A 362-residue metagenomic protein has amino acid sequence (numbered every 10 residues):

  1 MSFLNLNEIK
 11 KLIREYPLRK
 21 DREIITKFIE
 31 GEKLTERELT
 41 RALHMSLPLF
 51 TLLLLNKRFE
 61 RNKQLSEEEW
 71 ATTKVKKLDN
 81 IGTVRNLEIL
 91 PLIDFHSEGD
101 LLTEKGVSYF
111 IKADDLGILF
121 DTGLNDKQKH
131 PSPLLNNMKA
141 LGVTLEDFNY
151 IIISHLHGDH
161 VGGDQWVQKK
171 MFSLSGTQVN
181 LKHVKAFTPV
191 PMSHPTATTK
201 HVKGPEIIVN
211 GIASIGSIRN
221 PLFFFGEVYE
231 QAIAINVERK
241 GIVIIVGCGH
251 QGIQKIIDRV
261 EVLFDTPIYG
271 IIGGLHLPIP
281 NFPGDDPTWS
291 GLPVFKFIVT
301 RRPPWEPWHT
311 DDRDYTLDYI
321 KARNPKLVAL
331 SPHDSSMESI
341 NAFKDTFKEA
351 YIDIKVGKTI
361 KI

Functional and structural regions predicted by a protein language model:
S2-D114, P205-L222: Zn-dependent metallo-beta-lactamase
K77, S175-I233, K344, I352-K361: Metallo-beta-lactamase
G82-R85, I89-L141, G226, E230-I245: Conserved beta-strand hairpin/beta-sheet module of binuclear metal-dependent hydrolase folds, prominently
L87-L90, G117-I118, V184-K185, G211-A213 (+4 more regions): Structural motif
L92-F95, T122-G123, H155, T188-M192 (+4 more regions): Fold-independent oxyanion-binding glycine-rich loops and adjacent beta-strand/coil segments at enzyme active sites
H130, G162-D164, K170, A197-T198 (+2 more regions): Short glycine-/acidic-enriched loop or helix-start segments at secondary-structure transitions that form or flank
H130-V184, V262-H276: Active-site metal-binding motif and surrounding structural segment of the metallo-beta-lactamase
Y150, H157, R239-V243, Q251-G357: Cap/insert and terminal regions of metallo-dependent hydrolase folds
